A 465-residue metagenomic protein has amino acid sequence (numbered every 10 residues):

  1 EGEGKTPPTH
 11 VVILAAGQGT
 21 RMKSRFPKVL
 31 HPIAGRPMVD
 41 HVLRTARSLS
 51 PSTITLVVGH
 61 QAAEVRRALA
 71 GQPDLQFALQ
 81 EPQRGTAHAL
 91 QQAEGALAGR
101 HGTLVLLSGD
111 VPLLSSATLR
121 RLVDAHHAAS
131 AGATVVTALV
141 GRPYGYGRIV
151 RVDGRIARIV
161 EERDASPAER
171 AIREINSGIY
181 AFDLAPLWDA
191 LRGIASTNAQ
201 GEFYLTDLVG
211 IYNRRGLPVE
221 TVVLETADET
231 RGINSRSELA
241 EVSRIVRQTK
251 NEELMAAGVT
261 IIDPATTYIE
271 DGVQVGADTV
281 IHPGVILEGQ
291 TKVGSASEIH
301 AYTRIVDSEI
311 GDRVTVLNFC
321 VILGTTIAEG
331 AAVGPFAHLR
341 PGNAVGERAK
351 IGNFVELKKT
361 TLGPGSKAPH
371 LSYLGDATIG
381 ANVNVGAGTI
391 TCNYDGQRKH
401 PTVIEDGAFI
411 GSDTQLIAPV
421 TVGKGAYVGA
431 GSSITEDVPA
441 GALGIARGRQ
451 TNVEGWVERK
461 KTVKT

Functional and structural regions predicted by a protein language model:
E1-H10, R36-D124, T465: Conserved N-terminal catalytic core of the sugar/cofactor nucleotidyltransferase
T9-I33, L49: Glycine-rich N-terminal loop/short-helix segment of MobA-like nucleotidyltransferase
L14-A15, V57, L106-S108, V136-L139 (+3 more regions): Short beta-strand segments
V29, D74-Q76, R155, P218-E220 (+1 more regions): Conserved beta-strand segments of alpha/beta enzyme cores
H31, P112, R173, Y180 (+5 more regions): Residues that recognize and position ribonucleotide moieties
A63, P73, L114-A199, T206-L208 (+1 more regions): Conserved core of the sugar-phosphate nucleotidyltransferase
R173-G276: Conserved alpha/beta core of the MobA/IspD/sugar-nucleotide pyrophosphorylase nucleotidyltransferase superfamily
T260-I445, Q450-T451: Structural signal for interior beta-strand "rungs" in well-ordered beta-sheet cores of soluble enzyme domains
